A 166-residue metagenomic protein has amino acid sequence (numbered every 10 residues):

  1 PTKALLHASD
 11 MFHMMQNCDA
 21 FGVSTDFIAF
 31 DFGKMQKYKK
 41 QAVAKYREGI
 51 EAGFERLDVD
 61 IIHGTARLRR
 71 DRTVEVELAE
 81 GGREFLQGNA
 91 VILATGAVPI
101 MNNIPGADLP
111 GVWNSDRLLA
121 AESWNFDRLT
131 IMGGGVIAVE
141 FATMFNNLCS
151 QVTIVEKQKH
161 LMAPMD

Functional and structural regions predicted by a protein language model:
P1-F126, Q158-M162: Glycine-rich flavin
E122-M165: Rossmann-like NAD(P)H-binding beta-loop-alpha module
